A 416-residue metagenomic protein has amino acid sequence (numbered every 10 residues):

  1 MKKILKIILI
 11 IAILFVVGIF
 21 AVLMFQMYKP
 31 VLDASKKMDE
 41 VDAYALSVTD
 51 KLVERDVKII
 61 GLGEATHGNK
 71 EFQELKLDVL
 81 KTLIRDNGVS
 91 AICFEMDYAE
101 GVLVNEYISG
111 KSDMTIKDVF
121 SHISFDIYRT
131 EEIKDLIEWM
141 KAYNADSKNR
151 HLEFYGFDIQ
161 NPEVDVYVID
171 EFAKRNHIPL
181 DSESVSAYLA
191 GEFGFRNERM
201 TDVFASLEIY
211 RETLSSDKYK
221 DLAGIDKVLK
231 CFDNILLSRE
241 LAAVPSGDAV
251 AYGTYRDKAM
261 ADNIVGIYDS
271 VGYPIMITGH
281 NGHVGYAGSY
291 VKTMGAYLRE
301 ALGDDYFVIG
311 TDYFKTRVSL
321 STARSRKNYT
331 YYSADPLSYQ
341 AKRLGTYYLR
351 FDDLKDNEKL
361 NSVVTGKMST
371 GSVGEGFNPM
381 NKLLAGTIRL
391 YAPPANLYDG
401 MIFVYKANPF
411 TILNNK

Functional and structural regions predicted by a protein language model:
K3-K416: Structured catalytic-domain cores with a bias toward divalent-metal coordination
